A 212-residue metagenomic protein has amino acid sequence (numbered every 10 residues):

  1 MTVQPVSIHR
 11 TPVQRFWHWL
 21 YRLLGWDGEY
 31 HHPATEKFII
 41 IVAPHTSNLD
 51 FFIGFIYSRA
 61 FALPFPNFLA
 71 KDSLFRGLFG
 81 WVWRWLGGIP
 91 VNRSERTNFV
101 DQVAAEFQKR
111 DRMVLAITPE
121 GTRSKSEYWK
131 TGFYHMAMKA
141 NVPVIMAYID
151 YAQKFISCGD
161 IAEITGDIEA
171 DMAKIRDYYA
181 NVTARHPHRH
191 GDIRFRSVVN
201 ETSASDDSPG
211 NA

Functional and structural regions predicted by a protein language model:
V3-I8, R22, W26-N181, R194-V199: Soluble catalytic domains of membrane acyltransferases
T11-P12, P187: Cytosolic-side membrane-entry/anchor segment at the start of a transmembrane helix
N181-A212: Charged phosphate-binding loop/patch that engages nucleotide di/tri-phosphates or the phosphate backbone of nucleic
